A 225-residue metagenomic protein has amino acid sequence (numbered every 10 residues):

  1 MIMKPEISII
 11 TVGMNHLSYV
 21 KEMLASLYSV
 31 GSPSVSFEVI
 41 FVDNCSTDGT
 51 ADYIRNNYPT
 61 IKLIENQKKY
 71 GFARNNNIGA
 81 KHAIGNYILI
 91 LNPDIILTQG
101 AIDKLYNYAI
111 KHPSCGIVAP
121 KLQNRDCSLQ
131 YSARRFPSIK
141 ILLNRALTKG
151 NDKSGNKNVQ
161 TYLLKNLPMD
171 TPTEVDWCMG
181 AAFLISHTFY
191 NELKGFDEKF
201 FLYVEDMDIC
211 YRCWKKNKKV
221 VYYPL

Functional and structural regions predicted by a protein language model:
M1-S29: N-proximal low-complexity "stem/linker" segments adjacent to membrane-targeting elements
E6-S8, E38, D208: Cell-envelope/extracellular polymer assembly enzymes that use nucleotide-activated donors
S26, S34, D43-D52, K68: A conserved acidic beta->alpha catalytic loop
N66-A83: Glycine-rich, basic loop-to-helix element that forms the pyrophosphate-binding segment of sugar-nucleotide handling
I88: Short aromatic/hydrophobic "clamp" motif used to bind/position activated sugar donors
T98-S132: Conserved donor NDP-sugar-binding/catalytic core segment of glycosyltransferases
P137-V175: Short, flexible, basic/aromatic active-site loop/helix in glycosyltransferases
P168-T171, D176-L225: A short, conserved alpha-helix in the catalytic core of glycosyltransferases
